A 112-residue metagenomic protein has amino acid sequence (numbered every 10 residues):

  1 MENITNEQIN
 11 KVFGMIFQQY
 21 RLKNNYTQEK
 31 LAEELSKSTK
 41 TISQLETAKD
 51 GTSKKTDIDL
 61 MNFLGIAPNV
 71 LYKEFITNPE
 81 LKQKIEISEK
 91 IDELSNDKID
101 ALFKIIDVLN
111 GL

Functional and structural regions predicted by a protein language model:
M1-K23: A short, Lys/Arg-rich alpha-helix, primarily the initiator
M15-K30, D59, D92-N96: Short basic helix-loop element that most often maps to the first helix and adjoining turn of HTH DNA-binding modules
Y20, E34, L45, E74: Residues in the recognition helix of alpha-helical DNA-binding motifs
N25-Q44: Short alpha-helical DNA-recognition segment
T47, G111: Short, conserved catalytic or interaction motifs in soluble domains
S53-V70: DNA major-groove recognition helix of helix-turn-helix/homeodomain DNA-binding modules
K73-A101: Short, charged recognition helix plus adjacent turn of helix-turn-helix-like nucleic-acid-binding domains
